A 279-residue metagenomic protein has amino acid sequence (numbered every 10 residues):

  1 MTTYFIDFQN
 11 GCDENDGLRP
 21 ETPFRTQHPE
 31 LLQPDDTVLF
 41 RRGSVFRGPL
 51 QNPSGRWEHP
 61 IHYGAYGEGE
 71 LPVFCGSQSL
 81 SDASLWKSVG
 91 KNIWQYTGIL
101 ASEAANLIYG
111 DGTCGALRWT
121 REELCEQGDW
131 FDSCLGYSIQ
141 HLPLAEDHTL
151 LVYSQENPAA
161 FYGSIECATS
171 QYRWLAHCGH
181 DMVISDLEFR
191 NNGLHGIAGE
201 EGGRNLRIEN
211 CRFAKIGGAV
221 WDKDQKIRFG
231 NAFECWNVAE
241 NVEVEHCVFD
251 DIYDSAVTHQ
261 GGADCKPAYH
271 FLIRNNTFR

Functional and structural regions predicted by a protein language model:
T3-N192, G196-G202, A219-K226, C235: Extracellular polysaccharide-degrading/modifying enzymes targeting complex plant/algal/animal polysaccharides
P53-W57, C265-H270: Short, surface-exposed basic-aromatic patches at helix termini and helix-loop junctions that form
H180-N191, R204-K223, F229-N231, A239-H259 (+1 more regions): Right-handed parallel beta-helix
